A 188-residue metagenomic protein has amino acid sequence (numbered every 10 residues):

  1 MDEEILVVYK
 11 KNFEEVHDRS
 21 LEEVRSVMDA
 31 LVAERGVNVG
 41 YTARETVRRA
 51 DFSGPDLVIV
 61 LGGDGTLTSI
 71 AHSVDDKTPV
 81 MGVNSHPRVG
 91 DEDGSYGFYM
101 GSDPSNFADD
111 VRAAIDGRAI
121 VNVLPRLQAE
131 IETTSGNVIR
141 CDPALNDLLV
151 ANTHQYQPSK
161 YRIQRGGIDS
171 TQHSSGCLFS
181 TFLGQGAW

Functional and structural regions predicted by a protein language model:
M1-L61, S73, D93-I120, C141-D142: ATP/NTP phosphate-donor binding region
F13-E15, Q157-P158, Q185-W188: Short, acidic Gly/Pro/Ser/Thr-rich loop/turn segments
V58, V80, C177-L178: Short, well-ordered beta-strand core segments
L61-G63, V83, F182-L183: Glycine-rich beta-strand-to-loop/alpha-helix junction loops that act as flexible
G65-I70, G186-W188: Short glycine/serine/threonine-rich phosphate/pyrophosphate-binding segments that cradle anionic phosphate groups
A71-S85: A short, gly/pro- and small-residue-rich
H86-C177: Catalytic core of DAGKc-family lipid kinases
G176-W188: Conserved mixed alpha/beta catalytic, RNA-binding, or beta-rich assembly cores of soluble enzyme, regulatory
